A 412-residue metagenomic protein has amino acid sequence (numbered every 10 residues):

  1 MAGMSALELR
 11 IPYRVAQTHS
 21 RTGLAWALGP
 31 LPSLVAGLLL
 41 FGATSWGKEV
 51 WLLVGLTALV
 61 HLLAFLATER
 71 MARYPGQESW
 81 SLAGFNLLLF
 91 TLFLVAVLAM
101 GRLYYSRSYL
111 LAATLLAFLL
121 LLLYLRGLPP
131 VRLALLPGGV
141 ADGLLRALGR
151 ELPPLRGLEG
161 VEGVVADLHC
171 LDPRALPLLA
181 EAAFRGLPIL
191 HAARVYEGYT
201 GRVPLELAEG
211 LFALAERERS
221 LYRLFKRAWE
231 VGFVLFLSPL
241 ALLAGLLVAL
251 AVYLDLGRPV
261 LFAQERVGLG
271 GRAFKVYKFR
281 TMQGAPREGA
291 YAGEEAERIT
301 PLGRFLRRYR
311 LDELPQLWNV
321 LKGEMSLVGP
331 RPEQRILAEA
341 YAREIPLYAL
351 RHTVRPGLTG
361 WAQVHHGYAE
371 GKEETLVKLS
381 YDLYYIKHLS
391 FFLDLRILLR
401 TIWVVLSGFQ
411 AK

Functional and structural regions predicted by a protein language model:
A2-L9, L347-K412: C-terminal terminal-structure detector
A2-V35, T68-S81, L119-L242: N-terminal hydrophobic signal-anchor/signal peptide
L38-L133: Aromatic-rich membrane-interfacial microdomains
L103-L111, G138-P173, Y277-G303: Acidic, Ser/Thr-rich low-complexity segments on the non-lumenal side of membrane proteins
A180, L190, D312-P315, L393: Short, solvent-exposed positions on alpha-helices
Y196-E197, V203, F262-P301, L358-K378: Short, glycine-rich, amphipathic interfacial segments at transmembrane boundaries or analogous
Y222-P286, N319, F391, R396-K412: A hydrophobic, helix-centered structural microdomain
E294-R355, I397-T401, V405: A short, structured surface patch at a secondary-structure boundary
